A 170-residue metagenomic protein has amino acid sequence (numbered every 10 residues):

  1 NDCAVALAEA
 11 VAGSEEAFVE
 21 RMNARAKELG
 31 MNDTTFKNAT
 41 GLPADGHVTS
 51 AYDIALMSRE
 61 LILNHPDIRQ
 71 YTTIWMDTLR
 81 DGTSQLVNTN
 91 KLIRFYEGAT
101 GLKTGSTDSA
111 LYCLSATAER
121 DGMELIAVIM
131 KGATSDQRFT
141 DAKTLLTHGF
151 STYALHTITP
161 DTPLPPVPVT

Functional and structural regions predicted by a protein language model:
N1-Y52, I62-N64: Active-site-adjacent loops and short helices of periplasmic peptidoglycan-processing enzymes
M31-T35, P43-T170: Domain-terminus/edge residues, biased toward the C-terminal soluble/receptor-binding domains of extracytoplasmic
